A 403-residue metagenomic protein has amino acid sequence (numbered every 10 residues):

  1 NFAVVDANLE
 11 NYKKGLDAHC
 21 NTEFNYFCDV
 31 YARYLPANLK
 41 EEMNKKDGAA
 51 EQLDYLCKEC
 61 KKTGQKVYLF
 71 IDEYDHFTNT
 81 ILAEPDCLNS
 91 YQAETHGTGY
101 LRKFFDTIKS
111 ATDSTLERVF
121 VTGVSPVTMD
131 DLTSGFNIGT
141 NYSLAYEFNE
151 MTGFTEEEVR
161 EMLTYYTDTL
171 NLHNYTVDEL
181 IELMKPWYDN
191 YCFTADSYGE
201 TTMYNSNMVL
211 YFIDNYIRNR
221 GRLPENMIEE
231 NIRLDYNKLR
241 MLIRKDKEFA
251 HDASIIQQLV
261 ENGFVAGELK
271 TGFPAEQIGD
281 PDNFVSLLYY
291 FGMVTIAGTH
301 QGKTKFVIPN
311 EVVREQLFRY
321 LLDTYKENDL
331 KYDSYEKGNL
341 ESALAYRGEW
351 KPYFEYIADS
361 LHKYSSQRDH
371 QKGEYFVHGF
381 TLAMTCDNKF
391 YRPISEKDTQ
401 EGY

Functional and structural regions predicted by a protein language model:
N1-V67: P-loop NTPase nucleotide-binding core
A3-N8, D75-H76, V124-D131, E150 (+4 more regions): Conserved nucleotide-binding/hydrolysis micro-motifs of P-loop NTPases
N11, G15-F27, Q52-Y55, Y100-T107 (+4 more regions): Alpha-helical scaffold elements adjacent to nucleotide-binding pockets in ATP/GTP-utilizing enzyme cores
Y55-K62, S90-E117: Substrate-engagement module of ASCE P-loop NTPases
T63-E94: Conserved P-loop NTPase "ATPase switch" module shared by AAA+ and STAND
Y68-D72, G99-K103, E117-V124: Structural recognition of the conserved hydrophobic beta-strand(s) that form the central parallel beta-sheet of P-loop
T128-G135, Y142-D214: Amphipathic alpha-helical segments of the small helical/lid subdomains adjacent to P-loop NTPase cores
G139, M203-Y403: Extended alpha-helical interface modules used as scaffolds for assembling large macromolecular complexes
